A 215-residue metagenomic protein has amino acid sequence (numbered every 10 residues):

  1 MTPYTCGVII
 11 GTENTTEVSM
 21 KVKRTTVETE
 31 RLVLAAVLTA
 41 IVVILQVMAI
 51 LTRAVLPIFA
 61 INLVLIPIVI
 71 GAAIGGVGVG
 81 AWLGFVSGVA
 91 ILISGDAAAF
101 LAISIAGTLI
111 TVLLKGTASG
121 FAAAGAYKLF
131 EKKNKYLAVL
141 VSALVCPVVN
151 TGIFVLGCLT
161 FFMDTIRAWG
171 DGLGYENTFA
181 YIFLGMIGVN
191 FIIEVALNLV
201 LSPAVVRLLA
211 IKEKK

Functional and structural regions predicted by a protein language model:
T2-T39, T160, L173-K215: Alpha-helical transmembrane segments and their cytosolic interface
G11-W82: Hydrophobic transmembrane alpha-helices
R31, L129-G152: Internal alpha-helical transmembrane segments of multi-pass membrane proteins
L32-A36, I66, G80-F85, L109-L114 (+2 more regions): Hydrophobic alpha-helical transmembrane segments
V42-Q46, I91, S119, A123 (+3 more regions): Alpha-helical transmembrane segments of multipass membrane proteins
L45-A60, V86-A126: Interfacial aromatic-anchored transmembrane helix boundaries in multi-pass membrane proteins
L45-Q46, I50, A123, Y127 (+5 more regions): Membrane-water interface at transmembrane helix exits
V149-L173: Juxtamembrane non-transmembrane "cap" segments at the membrane-aqueous interface of multi-pass membrane proteins
